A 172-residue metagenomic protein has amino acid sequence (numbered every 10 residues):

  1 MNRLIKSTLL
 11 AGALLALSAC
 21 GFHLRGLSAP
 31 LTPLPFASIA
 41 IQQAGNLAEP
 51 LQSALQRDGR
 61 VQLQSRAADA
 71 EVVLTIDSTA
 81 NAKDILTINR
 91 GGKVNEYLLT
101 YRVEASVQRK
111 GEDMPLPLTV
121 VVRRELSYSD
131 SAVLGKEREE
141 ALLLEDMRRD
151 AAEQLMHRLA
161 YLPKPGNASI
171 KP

Functional and structural regions predicted by a protein language model:
M1-L9: Bacterial N-terminal signal peptides that target proteins for export
A16-A19: C-terminal motif of bacterial Sec signal peptides marking the signal peptidase cleavage site
G21-L24: Bacterial signal peptide processing site
L27-P33: Short, low-complexity, disordered segments immediately C-terminal to signal peptides in bacterial exported proteins
L34-A80: N-terminal segment of the mature soluble domain
I39-Q43, L47, G91, N95-Y97 (+2 more regions): Extracytoplasmic/periplasmic, Sec-exported soluble proteins
T75-T119, E125-R138, H157: Surface-exposed short loop/turn segments
L134-P172: C-terminal/domain-edge helix-coil "capping" segments
